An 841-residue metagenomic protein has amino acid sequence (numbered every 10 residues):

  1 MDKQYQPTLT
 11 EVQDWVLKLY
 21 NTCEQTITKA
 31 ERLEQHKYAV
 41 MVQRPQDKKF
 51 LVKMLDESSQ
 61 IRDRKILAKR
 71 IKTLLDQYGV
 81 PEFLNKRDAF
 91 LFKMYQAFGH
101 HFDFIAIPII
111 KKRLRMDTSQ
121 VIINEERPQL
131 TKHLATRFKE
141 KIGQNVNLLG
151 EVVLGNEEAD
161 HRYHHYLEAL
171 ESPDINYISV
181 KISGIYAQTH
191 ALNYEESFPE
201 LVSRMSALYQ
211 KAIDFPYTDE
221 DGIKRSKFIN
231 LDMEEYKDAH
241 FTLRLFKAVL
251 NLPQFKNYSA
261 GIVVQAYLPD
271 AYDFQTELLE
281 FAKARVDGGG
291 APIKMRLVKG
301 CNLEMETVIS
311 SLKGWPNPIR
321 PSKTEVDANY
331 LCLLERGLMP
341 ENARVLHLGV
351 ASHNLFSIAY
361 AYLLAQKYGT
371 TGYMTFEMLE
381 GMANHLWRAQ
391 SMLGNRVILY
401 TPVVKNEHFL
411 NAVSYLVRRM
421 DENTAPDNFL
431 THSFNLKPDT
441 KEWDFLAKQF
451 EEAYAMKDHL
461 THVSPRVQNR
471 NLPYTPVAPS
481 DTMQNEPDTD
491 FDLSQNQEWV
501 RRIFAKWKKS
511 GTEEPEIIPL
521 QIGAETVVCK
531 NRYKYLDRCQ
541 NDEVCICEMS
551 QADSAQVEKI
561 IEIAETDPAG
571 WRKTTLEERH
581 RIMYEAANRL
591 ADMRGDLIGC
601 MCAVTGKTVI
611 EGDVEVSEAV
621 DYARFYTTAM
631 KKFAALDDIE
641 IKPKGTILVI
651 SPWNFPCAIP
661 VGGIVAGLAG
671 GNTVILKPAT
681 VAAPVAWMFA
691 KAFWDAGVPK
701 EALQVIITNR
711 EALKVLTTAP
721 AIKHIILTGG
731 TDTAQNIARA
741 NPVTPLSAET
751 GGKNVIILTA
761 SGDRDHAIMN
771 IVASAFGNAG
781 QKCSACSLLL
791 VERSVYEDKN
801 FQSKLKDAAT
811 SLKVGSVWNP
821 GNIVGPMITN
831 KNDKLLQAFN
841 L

Functional and structural regions predicted by a protein language model:
M1-P487: Positively charged, amphipathic and often flexible ligand-engagement surfaces
F138, L170, D174, L250 (+19 more regions): Structural signal for hydrophobic packing residues in well-ordered secondary-structure cores of soluble enzyme domains
N147-L149, V180-S183, N230-E234, V263-Q265 (+19 more regions): Generic beta-strand/beta-sheet core signal
L148-G155, D232-K237, I262-L268, S352-H353 (+6 more regions): Conserved short loop/turn motifs at secondary-structure junctions
T218, I223-R225, Y236, F241-L250 (+4 more regions): Long, K/E/R/D-enriched contiguous segments that form extended
N406-E562, T566, K573, E577-N588 (+5 more regions): Terminal low-complexity tails and localization/encapsulation signals of metabolic enzymes
C602, M630-H766: Rossmann-like NAD(P) dinucleotide-binding subdomain of oxidoreductase/dehydrogenase enzymes
G697, A719-P720, H724, T731-L841: ALDH superfamily catalytic-core signature
